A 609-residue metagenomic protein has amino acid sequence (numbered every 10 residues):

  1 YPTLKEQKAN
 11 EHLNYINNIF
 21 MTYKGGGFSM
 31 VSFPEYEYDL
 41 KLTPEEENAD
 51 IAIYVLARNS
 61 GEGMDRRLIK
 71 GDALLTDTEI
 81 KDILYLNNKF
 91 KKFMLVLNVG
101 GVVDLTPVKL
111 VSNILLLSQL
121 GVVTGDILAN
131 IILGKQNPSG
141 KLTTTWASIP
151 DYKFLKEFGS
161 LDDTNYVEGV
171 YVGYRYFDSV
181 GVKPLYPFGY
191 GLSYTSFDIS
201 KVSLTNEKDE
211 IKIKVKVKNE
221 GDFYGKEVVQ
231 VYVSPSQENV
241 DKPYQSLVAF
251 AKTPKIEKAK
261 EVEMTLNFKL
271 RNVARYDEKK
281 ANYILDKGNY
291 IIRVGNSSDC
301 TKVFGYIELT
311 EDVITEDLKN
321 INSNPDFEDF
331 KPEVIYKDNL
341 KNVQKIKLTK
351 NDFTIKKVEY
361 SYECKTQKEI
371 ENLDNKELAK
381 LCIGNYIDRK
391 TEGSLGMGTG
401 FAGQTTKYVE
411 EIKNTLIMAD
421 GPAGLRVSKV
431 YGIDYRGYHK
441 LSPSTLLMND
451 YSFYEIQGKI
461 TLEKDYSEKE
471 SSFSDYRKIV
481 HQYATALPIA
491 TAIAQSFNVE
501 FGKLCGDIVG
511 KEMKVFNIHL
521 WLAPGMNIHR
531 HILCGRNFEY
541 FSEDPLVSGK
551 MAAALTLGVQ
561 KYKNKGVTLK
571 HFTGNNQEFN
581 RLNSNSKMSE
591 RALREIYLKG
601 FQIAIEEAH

Functional and structural regions predicted by a protein language model:
Y1-R275, I284-C300, T315-H609: Glycoside hydrolase catalytic-domain context in secreted enzymes
A281: Extracellular/periplasmic metallocenter environments
Y306-E316: Short beta-strand edge segments in extracellular beta-sheet folds
